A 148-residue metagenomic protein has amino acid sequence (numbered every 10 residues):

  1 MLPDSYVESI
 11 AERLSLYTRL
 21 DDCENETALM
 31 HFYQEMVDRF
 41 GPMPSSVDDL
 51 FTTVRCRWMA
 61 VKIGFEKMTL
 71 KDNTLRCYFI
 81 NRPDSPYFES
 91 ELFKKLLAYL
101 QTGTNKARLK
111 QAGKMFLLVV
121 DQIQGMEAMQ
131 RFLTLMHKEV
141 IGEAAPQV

Functional and structural regions predicted by a protein language model:
M1-V148: Accessory helical-bundle/CTD segments and flexible terminal tails appended to RecA-like ATPase motors
